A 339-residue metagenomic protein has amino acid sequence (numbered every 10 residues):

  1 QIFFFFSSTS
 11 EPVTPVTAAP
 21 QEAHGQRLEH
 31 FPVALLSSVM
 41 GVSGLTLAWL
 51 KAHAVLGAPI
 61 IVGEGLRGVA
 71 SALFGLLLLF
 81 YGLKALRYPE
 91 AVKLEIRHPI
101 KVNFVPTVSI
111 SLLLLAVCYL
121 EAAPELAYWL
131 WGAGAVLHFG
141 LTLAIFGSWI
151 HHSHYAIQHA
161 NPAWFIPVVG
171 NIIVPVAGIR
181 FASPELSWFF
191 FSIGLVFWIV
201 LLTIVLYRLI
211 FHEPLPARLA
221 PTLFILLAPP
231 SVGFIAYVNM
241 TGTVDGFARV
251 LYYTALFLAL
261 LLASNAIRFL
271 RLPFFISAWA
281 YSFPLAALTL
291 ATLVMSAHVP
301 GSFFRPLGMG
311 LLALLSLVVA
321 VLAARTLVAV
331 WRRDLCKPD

Functional and structural regions predicted by a protein language model:
A19-A48, G63, R67-A70, P89-L114 (+7 more regions): Juxtamembrane helix-loop boundaries in multi-pass membrane proteins
L50-G63, C118-Y128, V176-W188, Y237-F247 (+1 more regions): Helix-coil boundary and interhelical linker segments in multi-pass alpha-helical membrane proteins
G65-L76, L126-F139, S187-W198, F247-F257 (+1 more regions): Structural signature of hydrophobic alpha-helical transmembrane segments
F74-R87, L137-I145, W198-V205: Membrane-water interface of transmembrane alpha-helices
L113-I150: A generic, well-ordered mixed alpha/beta core segment in the N-terminal half of proteins
A144-I145, V176-A177, V200-L209, V232-N239 (+1 more regions): Alpha-helical transmembrane segments in multipass membrane proteins, preferentially the mid-helix core
I193-Y252: Aromatic-anchored, glycine/proline-accented short structural segments that stabilize local strand-turns or short
